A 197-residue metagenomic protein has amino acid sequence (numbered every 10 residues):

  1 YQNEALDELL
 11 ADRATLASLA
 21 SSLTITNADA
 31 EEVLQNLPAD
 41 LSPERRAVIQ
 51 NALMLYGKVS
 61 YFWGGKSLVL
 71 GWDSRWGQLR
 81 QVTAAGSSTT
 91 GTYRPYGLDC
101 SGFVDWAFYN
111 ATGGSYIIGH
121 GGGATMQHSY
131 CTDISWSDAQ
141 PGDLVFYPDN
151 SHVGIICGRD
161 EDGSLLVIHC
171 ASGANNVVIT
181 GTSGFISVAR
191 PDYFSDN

Functional and structural regions predicted by a protein language model:
Y1, E8: Cationic-aromatic interfacial patches
L10-S101, W106-A111: N-terminal capping segments
S67-R94, S115-D133, S187-N197: Surface-exposed intrinsically disordered loops and tails
Y96, S137-D138: Residue "hotspots" at secondary-structure boundaries inside conserved domains
C100, G114-Y116, L165: Zn2+-dependent peptidoglycan hydrolase active-site motif and core
G119-I134, D149-N197: Aromatic- and glycine-rich peptidoglycan recognition patches
